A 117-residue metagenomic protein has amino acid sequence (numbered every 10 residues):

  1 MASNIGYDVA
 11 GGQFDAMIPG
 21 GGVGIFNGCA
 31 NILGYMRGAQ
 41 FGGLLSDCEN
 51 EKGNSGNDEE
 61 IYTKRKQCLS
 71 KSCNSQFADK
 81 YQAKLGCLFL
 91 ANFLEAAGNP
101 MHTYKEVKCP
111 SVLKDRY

Functional and structural regions predicted by a protein language model:
M1-Y117: Mature exported/compartmentalized surface modules and terminal targeting/interaction regions
